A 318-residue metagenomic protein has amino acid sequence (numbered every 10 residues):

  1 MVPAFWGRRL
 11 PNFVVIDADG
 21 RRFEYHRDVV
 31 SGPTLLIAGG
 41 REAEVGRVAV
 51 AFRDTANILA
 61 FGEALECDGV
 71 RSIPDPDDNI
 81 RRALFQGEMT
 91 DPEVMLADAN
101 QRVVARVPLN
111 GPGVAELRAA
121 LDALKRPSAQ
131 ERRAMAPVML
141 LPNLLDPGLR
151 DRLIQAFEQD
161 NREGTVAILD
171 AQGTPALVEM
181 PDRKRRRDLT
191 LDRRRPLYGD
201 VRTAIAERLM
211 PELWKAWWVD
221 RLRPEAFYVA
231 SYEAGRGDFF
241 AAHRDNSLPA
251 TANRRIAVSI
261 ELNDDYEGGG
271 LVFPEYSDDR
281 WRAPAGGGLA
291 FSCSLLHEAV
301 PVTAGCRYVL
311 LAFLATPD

Functional and structural regions predicted by a protein language model:
M1-K125: Chalcogenol-based redox active-site neighborhoods
A60, L289-A290: Structural recognition of the beta-strand scaffold that forms the well-ordered cores of secreted hydrolase catalytic
E88, A99, N110-G288, S294-D318: Fe(II)/2-oxoglutarate oxygenase catalytic core
